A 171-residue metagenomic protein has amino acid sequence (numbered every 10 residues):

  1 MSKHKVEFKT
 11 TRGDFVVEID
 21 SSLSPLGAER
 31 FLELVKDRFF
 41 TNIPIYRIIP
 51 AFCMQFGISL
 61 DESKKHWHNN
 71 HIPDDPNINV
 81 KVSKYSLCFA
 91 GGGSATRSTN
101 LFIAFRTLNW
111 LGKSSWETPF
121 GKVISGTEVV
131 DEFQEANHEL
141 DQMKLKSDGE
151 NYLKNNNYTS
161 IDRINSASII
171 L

Functional and structural regions predicted by a protein language model:
M1-L171: Cyclophilin-like peptidyl-prolyl cis-trans isomerases
